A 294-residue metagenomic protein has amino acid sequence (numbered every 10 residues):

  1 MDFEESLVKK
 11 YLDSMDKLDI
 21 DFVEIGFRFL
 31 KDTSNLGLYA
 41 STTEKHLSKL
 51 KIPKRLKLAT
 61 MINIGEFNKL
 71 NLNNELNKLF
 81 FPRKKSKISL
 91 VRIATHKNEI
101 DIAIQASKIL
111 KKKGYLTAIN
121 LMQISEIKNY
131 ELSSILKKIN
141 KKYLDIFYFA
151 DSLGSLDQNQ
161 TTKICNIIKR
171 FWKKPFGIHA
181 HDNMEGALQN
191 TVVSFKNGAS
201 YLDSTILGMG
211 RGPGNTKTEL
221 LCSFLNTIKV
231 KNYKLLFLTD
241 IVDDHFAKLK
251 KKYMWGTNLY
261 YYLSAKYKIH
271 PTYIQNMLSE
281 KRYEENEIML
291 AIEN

Functional and structural regions predicted by a protein language model:
M1-N294: Catalytic cores and adjacent flexible loops of soluble metabolic enzymes that perform enolate/carbanion chemistry on
